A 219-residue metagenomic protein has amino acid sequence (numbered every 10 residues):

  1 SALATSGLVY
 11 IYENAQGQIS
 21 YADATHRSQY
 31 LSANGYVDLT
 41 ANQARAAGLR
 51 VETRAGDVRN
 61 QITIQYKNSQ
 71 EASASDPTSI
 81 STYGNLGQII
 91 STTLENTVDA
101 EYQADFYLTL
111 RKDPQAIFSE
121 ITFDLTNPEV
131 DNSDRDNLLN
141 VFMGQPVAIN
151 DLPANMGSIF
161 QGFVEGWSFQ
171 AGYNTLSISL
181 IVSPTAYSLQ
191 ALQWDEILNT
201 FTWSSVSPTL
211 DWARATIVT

Functional and structural regions predicted by a protein language model:
S1-Q161, F169-N174, S179, P184-T219: Acidic, small/polar-enriched beta strand-loop surface segments
